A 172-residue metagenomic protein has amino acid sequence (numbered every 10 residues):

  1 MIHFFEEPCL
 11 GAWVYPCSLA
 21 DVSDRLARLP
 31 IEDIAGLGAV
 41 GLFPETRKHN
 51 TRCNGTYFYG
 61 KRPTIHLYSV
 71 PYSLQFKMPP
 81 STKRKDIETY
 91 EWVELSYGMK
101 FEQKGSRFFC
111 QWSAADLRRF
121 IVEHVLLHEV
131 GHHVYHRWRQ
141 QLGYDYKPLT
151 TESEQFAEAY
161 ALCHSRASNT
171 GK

Functional and structural regions predicted by a protein language model:
M1-A115: A metal-dependent hydrolase signature that marks the N-terminal structural subdomain at the beginning of catalytic folds
D21, R25-R28, E129, F156 (+1 more regions): Amphipathic alpha-helical segments that form well-ordered structural scaffolds and often line/cohere around active
I31-I34, R139, R166: Residue-level recognition of short, structured coil/turn motifs that connect secondary structure elements
N54-F58, S73, G131, E154-A157 (+1 more regions): Small-side-chain structural scaffolding
S106-W112, D116, F120, H133-C163: Post-HEXXH active-site segment of zinc metalloproteases
I121-E129: Short alpha-helical catalytic segment bearing the HExxH-like zincin motif of zinc-dependent metalloproteases
S168-K172: Replace "(M1/M4/M9/M12/WLM)" with "(e.g., M1/M4/M8/M9/M12/M26/WLM)" and add "not limited to" to clarify scope
